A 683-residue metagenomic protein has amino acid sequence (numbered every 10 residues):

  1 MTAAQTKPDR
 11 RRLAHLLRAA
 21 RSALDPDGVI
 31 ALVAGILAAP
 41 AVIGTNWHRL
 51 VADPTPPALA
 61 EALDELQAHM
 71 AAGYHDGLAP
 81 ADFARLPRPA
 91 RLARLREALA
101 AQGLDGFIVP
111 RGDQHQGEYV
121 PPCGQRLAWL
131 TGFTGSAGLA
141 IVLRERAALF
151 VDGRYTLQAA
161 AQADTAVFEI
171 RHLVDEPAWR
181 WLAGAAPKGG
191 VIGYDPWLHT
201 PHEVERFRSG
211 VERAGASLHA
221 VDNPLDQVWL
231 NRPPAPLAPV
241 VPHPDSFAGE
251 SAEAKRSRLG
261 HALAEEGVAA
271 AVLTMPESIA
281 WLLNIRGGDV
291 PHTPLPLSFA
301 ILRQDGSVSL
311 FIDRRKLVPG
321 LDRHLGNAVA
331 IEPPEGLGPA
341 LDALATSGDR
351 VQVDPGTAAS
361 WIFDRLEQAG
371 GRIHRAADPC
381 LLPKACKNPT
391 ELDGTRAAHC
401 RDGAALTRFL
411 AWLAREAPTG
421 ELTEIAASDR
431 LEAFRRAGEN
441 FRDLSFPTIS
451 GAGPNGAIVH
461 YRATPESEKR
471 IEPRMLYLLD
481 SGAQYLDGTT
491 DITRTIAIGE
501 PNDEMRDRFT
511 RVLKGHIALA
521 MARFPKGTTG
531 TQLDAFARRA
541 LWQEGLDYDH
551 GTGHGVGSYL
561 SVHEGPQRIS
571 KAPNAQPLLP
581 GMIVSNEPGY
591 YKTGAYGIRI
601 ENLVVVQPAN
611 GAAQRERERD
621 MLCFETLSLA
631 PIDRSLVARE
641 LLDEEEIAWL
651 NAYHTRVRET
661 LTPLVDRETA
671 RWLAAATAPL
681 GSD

Functional and structural regions predicted by a protein language model:
M1-P80, A84: Domain-length accessory/inserted modules outside core catalytic folds
D82-D683: Active-site neighborhoods and metal-handling regions in enzymes and metal-associated proteins
